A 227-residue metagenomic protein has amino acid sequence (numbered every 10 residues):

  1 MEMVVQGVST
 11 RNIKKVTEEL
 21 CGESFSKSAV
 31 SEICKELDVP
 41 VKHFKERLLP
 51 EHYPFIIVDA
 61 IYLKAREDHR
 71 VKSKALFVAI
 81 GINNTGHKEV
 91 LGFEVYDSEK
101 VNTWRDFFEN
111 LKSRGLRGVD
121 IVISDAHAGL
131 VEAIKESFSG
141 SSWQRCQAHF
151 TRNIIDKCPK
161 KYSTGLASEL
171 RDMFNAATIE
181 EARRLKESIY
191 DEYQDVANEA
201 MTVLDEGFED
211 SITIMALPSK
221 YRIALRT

Functional and structural regions predicted by a protein language model:
M1-G7: Short, amphipathic alpha-helical "recognition" segments used to contact nucleic acids or chromatin
R11, S28, D120-I121, H149 (+1 more regions): Short, solvent-exposed positions on alpha-helices
R11-G22: DNA-recognition alpha helix
K14, A65-R66, V131-E132, D156 (+1 more regions): Short helix/loop capping segments that flank catalytic or ligand/cofactor-binding pockets
E23-K27, E32-I123, A128, E132 (+2 more regions): RNase H-like nuclease fold core
K100, C146, T178-E181: Alpha-helix N-cap recognition
I121-A128, A133-E169: Conserved beta-strand -> loop -> alpha-helix junction used to position metal-binding or nucleic-acid-contacting
N175-T227: Acidic/histidine-rich catalytic cores and adjacent linkers of DNA breakage/strand-transfer/modification proteins
